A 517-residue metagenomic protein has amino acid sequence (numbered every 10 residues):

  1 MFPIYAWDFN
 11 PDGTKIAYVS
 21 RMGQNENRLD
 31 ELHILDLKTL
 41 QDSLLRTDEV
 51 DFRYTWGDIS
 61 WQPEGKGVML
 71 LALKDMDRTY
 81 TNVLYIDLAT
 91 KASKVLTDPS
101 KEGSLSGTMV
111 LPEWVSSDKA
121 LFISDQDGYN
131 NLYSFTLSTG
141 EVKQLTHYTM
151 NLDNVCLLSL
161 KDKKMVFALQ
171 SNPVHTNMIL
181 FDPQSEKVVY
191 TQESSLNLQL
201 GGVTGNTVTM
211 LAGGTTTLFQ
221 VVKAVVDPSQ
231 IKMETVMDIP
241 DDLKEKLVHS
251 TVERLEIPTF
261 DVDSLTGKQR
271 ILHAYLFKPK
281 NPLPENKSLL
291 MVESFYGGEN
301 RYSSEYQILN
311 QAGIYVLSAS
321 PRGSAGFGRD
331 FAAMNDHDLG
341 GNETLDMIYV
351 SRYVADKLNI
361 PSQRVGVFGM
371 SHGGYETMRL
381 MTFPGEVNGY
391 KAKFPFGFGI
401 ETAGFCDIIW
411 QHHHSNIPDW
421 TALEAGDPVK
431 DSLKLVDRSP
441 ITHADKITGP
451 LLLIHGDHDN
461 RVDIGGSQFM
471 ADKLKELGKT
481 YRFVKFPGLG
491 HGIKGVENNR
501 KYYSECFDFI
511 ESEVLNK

Functional and structural regions predicted by a protein language model:
M1, S43-T47, K94-D98, K143-H147 (+2 more regions): Beta-propeller fold detector
M1-Y5, V19-H33, T47-T55, L71-L84 (+8 more regions): A flexible loop/linker signature enriched in serine peptidases of the S9 family
W7, I59, P112, V155-C156 (+1 more regions): Hydrophobic core register within WD40 beta-propeller blades
P11-D12, P63-E64, V115-S117, S159-D162 (+1 more regions): Residue-level detector of Asp-centered blade-edge/turn motifs that repeat once per structural unit in beta-propeller
G13-I16, G67-M69, A120-L121, K164-V166 (+1 more regions): Hydrophobic beta-strand positions that form the internal "hydrophobic ladder" of WD40/Gbeta-like beta-propeller blades
D36-L40, D87-K91, T136-G140, D182-E186 (+1 more regions): Short loop/turn segments that connect beta-strands within beta-propeller blades
Y148, N154-D241: N-terminal targeting or regulatory segments adjacent to alpha/beta-hydrolase or S9 domains
L198-K517: Serine-hydrolase catalytic core recognition
